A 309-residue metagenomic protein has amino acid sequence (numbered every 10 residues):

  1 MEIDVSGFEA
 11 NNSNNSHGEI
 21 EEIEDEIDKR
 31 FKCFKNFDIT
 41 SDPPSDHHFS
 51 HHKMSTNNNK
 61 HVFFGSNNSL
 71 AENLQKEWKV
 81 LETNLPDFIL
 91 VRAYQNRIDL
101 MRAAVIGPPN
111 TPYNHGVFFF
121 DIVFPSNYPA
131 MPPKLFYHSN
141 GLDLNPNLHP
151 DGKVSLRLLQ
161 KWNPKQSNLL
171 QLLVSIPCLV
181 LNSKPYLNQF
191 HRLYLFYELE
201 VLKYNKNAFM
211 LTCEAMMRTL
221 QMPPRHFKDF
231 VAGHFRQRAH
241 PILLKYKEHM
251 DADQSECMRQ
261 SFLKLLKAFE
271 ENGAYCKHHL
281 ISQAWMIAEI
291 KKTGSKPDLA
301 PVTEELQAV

Functional and structural regions predicted by a protein language model:
M1-L70, L81, Y137-V309: Domain-scale recognition of soluble eukaryotic interaction modules
L70-I106, N114-G116: Eukaryotic beta-rich interaction modules
I98, H115, A130, H149-D151: Short, solvent-exposed loop/turn segments at the edges of secondary structure
V123-P129: Proline-anchored loop/turn motifs at beta-strand termini and strand-loop-strand connectors
P129-H138: Short, well-ordered strand-loop elements centered on a beta-strand within folded domains, enriched for acidic residues
